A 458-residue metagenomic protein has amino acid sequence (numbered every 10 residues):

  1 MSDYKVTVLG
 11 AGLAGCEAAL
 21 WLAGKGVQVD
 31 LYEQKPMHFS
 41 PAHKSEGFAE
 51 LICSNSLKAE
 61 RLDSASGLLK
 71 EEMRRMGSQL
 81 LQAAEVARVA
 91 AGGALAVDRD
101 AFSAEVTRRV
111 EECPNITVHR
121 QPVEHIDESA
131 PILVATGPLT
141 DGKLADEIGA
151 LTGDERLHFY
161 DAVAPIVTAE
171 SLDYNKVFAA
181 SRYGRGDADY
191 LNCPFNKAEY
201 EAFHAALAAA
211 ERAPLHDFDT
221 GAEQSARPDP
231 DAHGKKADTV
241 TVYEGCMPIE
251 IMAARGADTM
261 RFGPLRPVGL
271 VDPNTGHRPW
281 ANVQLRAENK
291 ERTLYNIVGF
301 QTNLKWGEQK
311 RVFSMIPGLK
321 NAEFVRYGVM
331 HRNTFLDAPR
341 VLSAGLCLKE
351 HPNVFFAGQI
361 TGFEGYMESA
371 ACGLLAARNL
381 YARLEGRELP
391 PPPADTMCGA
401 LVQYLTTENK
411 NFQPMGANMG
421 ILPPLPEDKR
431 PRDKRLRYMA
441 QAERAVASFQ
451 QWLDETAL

Functional and structural regions predicted by a protein language model:
S2-A14: Beta1/beta-strand and adjacent pyrophosphate-binding region of the FAD-binding site in flavoprotein oxidoreductases
L20-Q82, A394-L405: N-terminal FAD cofactor-binding segment of flavoenzymes
E50-R61, E85-A101, E105: Dinucleotide-binding Rossmann-like beta1-alpha1 core, especially the glycine-rich loop that anchors the ADP
R99-V118: Helical element adjacent to the flavin cofactor pocket in flavoenzyme catalytic cores
E112-R286, E291, Y295-W306, K310-R311: Predominantly flavin-linked oxidoreductase catalytic cores and closely associated redox partners
I297-F363, A370-C372, P390-T407, F412-N418 (+1 more regions): A glycine-rich dinucleotide-binding beta-alpha-beta segment and adjacent secondary-structure elements that constitute
S369-P391: Internal hydrophobic alpha-helix adjacent to the cofactor/substrate pocket in enzyme cavities
M415-L458: C-terminal auxiliary extensions adjacent to catalytic cores
